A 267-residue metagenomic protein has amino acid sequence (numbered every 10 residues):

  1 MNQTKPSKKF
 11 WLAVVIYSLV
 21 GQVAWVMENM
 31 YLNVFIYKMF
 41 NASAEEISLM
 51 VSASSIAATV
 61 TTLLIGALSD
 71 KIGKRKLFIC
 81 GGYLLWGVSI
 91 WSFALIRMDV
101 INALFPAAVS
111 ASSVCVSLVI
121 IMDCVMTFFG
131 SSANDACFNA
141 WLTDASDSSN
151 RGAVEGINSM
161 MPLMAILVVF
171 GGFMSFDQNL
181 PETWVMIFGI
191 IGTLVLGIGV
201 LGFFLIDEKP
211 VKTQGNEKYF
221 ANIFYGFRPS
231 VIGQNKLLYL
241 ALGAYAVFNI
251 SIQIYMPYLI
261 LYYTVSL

Functional and structural regions predicted by a protein language model:
M1-K8, P210-L242: Juxtamembrane intracellular "pre-TM" segments in multi-pass secondary transporters
N2-A57, L237-L267: Helix-loop boundary and gating motifs at the non-cytosolic
I47-S69, V88-S89: Central cavity-lining transmembrane alpha-helices of secondary-active solute carriers, predominantly the Major
S54-T59, G152-D177: Glycine-rich segments within core transmembrane alpha-helices of 12-TM secondary carriers
R75, V109-S110, S175-T193: A membrane-interface helix-boundary motif in multi-pass transporters
G81-S113: C-terminal ends and interior cores of transmembrane alpha-helices in multi-pass membrane transporters/permeases
D123-M160: Cytoplasmic helix-loop-helix junction between adjacent transmembrane helices in 12-TM secondary transporters
T193-K212: C-terminal membrane-cytosol helix-exit motif in multi-pass small-molecule transporters
